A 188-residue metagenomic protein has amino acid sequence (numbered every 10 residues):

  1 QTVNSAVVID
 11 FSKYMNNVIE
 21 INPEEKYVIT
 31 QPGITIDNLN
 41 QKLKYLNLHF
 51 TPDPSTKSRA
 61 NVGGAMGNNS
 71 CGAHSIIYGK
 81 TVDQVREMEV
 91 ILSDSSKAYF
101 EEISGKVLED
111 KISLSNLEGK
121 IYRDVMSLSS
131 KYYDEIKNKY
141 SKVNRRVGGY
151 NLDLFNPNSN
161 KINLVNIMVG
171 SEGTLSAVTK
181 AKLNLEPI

Functional and structural regions predicted by a protein language model:
Q1, A65-H74, K161-E186: Conserved phosphate/anionic-ligand binding catalytic regions in large, soluble enzymes, centered on
V3, F11-P54, M66, S70-I121: N-terminal glycine-rich flavin-associated loop
N16-I21, A181-I188: Short, flexible, solvent-exposed loop/turn segments with mixed acidic/basic and small polar residues
K42, L46, A65, F155 (+1 more regions): Generic, well-ordered alpha-helical scaffold segments in large soluble proteins
K57-G63: Beta-rich nucleic-acid/ligand-interaction surfaces
N61, L92-S93, G170: Short, acidic, Ser/Thr-enriched surface-loop or helix-capping motifs
Y122-I167: Polyanion-binding loop/helix "lid" in catalytic or ligand-binding cores
